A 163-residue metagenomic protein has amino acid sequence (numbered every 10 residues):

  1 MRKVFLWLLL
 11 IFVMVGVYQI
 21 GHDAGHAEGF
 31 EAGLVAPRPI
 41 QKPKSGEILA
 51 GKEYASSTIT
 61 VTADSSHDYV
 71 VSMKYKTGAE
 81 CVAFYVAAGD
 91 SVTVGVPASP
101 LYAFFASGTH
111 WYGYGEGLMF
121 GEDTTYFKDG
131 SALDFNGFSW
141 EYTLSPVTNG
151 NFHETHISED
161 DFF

Functional and structural regions predicted by a protein language model:
M1-K3: Short, low-complexity patches enriched in S/T/P/G
F5-Q19: Hydrophobic membrane-insertion alpha-helices, especially the h-region of bacterial N-terminal signal peptides
V15-T77, V82-A83, A106-F163: Primarily secretory-pathway and cell-envelope proteins
V86-S91: Short, solvent-exposed loop/turn segments in extracellular or other extracytoplasmic domains
T93-P100: Short Pro-Gly-centered beta-turn/loop motif in secreted/extracellular proteins
